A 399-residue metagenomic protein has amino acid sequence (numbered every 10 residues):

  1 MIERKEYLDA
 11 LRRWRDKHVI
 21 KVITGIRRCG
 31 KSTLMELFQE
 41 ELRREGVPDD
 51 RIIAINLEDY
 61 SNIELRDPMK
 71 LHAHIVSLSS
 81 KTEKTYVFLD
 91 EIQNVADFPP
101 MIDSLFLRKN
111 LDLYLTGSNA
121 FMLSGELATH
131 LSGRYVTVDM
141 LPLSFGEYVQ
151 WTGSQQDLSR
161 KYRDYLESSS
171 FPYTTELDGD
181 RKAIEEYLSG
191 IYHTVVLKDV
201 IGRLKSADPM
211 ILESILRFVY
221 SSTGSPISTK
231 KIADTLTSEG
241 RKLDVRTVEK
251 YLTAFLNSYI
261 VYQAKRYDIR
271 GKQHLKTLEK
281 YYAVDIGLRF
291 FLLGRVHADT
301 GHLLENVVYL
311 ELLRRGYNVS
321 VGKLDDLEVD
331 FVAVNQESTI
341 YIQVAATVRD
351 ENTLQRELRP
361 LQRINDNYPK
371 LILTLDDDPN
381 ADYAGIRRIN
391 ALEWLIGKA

Functional and structural regions predicted by a protein language model:
I2-D16: Pre-Walker A adenine-sensing motif
I23: Hydrophobic anchor at the beta1->P-loop junction of P-loop NTPases
R28: Walker A (P-loop) phosphate-binding loop of P-loop NTPases
S32: Walker A/P-loop
A54-E83: Short glycine-rich substrate-engagement loop in P-loop NTPases that contacts/grips substrate
S118-A120, G125-P226, Y259: Interdomain motor-coupling "hinge/lid" segment immediately C-terminal to the ATP-binding subdomain of NTP-driven enzymes
G179-T339: Accessory nucleic acid-recognition modules appended to NTPase machines
D377-A399: Domain-level recognition of nuclease-like catalytic cores that cleave nucleotide substrates
